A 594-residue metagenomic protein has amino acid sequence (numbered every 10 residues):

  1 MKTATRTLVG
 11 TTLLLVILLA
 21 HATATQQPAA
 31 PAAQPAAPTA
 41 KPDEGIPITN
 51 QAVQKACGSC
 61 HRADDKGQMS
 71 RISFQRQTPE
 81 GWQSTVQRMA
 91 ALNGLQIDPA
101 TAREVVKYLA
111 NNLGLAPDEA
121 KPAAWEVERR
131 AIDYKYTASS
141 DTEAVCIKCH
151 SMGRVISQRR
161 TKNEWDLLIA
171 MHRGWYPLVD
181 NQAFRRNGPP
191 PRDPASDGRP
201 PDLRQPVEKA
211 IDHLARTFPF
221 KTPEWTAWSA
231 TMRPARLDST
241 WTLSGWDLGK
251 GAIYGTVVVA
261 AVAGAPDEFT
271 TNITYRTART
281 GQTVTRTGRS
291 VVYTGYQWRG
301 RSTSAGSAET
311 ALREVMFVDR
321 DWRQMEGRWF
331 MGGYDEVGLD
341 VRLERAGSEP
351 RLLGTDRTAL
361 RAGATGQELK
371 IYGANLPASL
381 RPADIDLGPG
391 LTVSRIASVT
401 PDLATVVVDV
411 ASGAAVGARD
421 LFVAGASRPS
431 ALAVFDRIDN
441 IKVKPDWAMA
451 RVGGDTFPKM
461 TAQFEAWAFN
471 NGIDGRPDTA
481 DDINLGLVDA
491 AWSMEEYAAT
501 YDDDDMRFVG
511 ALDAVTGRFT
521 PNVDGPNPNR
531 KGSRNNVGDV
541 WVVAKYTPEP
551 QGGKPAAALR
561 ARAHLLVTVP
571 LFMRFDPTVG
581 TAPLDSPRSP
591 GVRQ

Functional and structural regions predicted by a protein language model:
Q26-V53, L92-I97, T101, A116-S140 (+1 more regions): Electrostatic cytochrome c docking/interface patches
Q54-D64, V105, T142-R154: The canonical Cys-X-X-Cys-His
D64-L92, S151-P177, T285: Gly/Gly-Pro-rich "capping" loops immediately C-terminal to redox-active cysteine motifs in periplasmic/lumenal
G94-A123, L178, A183-S229: C-terminal capping alpha-helices of c-type cytochrome domains
P223, T231, L312-G354, A561-V567 (+1 more regions): Edge beta-strand at a domain terminus
T231, A235-D321, E326-G333, V337: Central antiparallel beta-sheet cores of small beta-barrel/beta-sandwich binding domains
R345-D384, S427-T479, D576-V592: Beta-strand/beta-sandwich contexts
G363-A426, G486-A490, A499-Y501, M506-V509 (+1 more regions): Immunoglobulin-like IPT/TIG beta-sandwich domains and homologous Ig-like subdomains
